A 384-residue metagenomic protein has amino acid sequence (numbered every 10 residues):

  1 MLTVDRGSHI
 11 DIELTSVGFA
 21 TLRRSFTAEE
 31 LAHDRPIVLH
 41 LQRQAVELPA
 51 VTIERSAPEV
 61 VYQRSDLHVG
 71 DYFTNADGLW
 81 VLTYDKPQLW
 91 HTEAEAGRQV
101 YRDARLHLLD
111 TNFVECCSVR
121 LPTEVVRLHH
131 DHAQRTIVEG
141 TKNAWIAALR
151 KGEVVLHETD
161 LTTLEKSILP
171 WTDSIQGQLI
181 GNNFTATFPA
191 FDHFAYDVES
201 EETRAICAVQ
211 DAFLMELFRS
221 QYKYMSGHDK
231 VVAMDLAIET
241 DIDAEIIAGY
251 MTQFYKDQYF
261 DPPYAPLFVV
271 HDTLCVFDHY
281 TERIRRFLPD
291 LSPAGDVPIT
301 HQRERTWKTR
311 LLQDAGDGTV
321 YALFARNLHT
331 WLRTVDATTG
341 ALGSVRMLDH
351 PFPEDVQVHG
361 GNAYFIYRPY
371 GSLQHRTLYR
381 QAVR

Functional and structural regions predicted by a protein language model:
M1-D5: Short, surface-exposed beta-strand/beta-hairpin micro-motifs centered on an aromatic residue
H9-F26: A short, solvent-exposed loop/turn motif at the edges and junctions of modular extracellular/periplasmic domains
T15-V17, P36-G70: Short, acidic, small-residue-rich periplasmic hinge/interaction motif at the N-terminus of Gram-negative outer-membrane
E59-L106, V126, Y259-L274: Beta-strand-rich domains and repeat architectures in extracellular enzymes and scaffolds, especially beta-propellers
E59-Q63, W90-T123, A133-Q134, T141-I168 (+4 more regions): Surface-exposed loop/turn elements that mediate protein-protein interactions on large endomembrane-trafficking
R64-A76, L121-Q134, T163-Q178, A205 (+4 more regions): Repeated scaffold domains used in trafficking and secretory/extracellular systems, primarily beta-propellers
T83-D85, Q302-T338: Loop/turn-rich, solvent-exposed surfaces of beta-rich toroidal or solenoidal domains
D355-R384: Blade-level signature of beta-propeller repeat domains, shared across WD40, Kelch, NHL, RCC1 and BNR/Asp-box propellers
